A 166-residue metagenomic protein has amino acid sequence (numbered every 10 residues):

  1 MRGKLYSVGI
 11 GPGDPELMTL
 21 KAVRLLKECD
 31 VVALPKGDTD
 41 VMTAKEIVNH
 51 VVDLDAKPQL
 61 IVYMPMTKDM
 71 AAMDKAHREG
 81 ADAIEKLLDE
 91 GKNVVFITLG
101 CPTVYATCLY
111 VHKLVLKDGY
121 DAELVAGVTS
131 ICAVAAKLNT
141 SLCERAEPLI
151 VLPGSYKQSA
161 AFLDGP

Functional and structural regions predicted by a protein language model:
M1-P15, L20-V23, K27-D121, L163-D164: Class I S-adenosyl-L-methionine
T103-G165: Class I SAM-dependent methyltransferase SAM-binding "motif I" and its flanking Rossmann-like core
